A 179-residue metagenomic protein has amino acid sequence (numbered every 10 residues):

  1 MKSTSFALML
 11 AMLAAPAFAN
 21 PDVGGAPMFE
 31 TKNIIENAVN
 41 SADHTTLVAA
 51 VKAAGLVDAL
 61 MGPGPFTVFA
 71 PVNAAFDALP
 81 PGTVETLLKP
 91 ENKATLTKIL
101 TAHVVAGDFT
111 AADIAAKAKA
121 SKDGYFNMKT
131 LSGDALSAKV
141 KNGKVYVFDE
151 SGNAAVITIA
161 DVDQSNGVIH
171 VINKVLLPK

Functional and structural regions predicted by a protein language model:
M1-A19: Gram-negative bacterial Sec-dependent N-terminal signal peptides
F6, F18-K179: Mature, structured domains of secreted/extracytosolic soluble proteins
